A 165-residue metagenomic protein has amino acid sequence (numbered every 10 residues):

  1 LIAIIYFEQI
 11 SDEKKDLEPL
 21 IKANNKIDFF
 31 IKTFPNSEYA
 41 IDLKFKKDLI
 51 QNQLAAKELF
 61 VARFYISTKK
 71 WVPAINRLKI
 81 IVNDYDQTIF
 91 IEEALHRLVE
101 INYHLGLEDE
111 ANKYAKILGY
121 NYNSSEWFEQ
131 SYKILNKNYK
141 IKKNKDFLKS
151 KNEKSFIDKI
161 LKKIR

Functional and structural regions predicted by a protein language model:
L1-R165: Acidic, polar-rich low-complexity tracts and alpha-helical solenoid repeat scaffolds
